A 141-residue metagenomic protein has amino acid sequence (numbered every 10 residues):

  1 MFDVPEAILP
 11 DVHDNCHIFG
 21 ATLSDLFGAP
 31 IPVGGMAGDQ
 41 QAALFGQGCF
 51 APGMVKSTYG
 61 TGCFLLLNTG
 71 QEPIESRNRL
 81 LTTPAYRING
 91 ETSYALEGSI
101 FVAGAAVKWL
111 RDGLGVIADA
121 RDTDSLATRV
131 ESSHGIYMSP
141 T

Functional and structural regions predicted by a protein language model:
M1-E6: Phosphate/pyrophosphate-binding loops at sites that engage ATP/ADP/AMP, CoA/4′-phosphopantetheine, polyphosphate
A7-V12, A120-R121: Residue-level detector of family-conserved "landmark" positions at structurally sensitive sites
D11-F19: Gly/charged, well-structured mid-domain segments that form the phosphate/adenylate-handling core of ATP-dependent
T22-T141: Active-site core segments that coordinate phosphate-bearing ligands/cofactors across diverse enzyme families
